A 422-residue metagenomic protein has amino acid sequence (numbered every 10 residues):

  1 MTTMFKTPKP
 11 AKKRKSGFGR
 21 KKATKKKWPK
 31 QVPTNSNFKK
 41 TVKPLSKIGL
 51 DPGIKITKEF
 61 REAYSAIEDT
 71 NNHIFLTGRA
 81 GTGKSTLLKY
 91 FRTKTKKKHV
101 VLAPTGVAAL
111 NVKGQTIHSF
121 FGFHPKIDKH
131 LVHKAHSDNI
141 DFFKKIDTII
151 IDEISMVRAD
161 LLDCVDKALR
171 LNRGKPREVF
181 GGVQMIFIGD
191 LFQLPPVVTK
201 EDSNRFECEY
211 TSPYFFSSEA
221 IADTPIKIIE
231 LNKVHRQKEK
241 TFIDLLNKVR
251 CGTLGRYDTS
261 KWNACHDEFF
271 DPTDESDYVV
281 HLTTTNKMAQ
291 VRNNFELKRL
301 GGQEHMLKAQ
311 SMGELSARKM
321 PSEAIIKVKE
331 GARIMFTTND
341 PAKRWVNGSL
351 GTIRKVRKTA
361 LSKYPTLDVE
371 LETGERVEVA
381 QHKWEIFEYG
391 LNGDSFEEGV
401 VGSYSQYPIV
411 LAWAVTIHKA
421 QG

Functional and structural regions predicted by a protein language model:
T2-Q421: Conserved ATP-binding/catalytic motifs of P-loop helicase motor domains
